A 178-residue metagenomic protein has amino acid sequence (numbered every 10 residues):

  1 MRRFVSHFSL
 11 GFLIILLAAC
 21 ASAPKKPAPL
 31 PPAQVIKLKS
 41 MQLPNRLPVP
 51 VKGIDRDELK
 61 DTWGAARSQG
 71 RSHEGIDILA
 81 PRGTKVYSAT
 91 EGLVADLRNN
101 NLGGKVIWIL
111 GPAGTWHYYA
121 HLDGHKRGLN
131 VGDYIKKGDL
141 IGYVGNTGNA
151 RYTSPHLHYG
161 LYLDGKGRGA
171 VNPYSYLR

Functional and structural regions predicted by a protein language model:
M1-S9: Bacterial N-terminal signal peptides that target proteins for export
L16-A19: C-terminal motif of bacterial Sec signal peptides marking the signal peptidase cleavage site
A21-K105, K137, V171-Y174: Surface-exposed, glycine-biased beta-strand/turn segments
D61, A80, D96, H121-G124 (+1 more regions): A residue-level detector for short acidic-glycine micro-motifs
D77-L79, V86-S88, W108-L110, H117-A120 (+3 more regions): Structural recognition of the beta-strand scaffold that forms the well-ordered cores of secreted hydrolase catalytic
A89-V131, H156: Zn2+-dependent peptidoglycan hydrolase active-site motif and core
W108, D133-R178: Conserved, short, structured surface segments that act as functional micro-motifs
